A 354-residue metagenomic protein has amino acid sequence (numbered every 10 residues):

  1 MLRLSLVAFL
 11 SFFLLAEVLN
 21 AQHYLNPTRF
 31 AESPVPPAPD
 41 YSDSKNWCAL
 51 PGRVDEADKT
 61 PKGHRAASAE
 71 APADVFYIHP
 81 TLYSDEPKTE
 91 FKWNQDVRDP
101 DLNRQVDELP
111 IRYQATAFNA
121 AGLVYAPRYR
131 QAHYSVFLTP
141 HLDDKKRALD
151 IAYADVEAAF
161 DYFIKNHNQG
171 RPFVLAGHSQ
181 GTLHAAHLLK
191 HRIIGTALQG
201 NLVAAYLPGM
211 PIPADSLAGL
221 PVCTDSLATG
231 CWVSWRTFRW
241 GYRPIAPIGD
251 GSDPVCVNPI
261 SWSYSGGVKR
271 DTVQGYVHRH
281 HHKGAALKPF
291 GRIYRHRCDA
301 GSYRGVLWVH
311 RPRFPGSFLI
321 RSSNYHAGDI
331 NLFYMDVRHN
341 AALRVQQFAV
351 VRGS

Functional and structural regions predicted by a protein language model:
S5-E17: Bacterial N-terminal signal peptides
A21-A66, R104: Basic, amphipathic N-terminal segments that precede the first structured/catalytic domain
Y24, F30-E32, H79-R171, R313-S354: Active-site catalytic motif of lipid deacylating hydrolases and related acyltransferases
A71-A73, A120-V124, Q169-P172, Q199-V203: Loop/turn elements at helix/coil->beta-strand transitions in domains of secreted/extracellular proteins
P72-P80: Short beta-strand element of the alpha/beta-hydrolase
A152-Q169, H191-F318, S322-Y334, R338-L343 (+2 more regions): Surface cap/lid and interfacial helix-loop subdomains adjacent to catalytic sites that gate substrate access
G177-G181, A185: Gly/Ala-rich beta-loop-alpha elbow adjacent to hydrolase catalytic centers
A186-K190: Short, hydrophobic alpha-helix immediately C-terminal to the catalytic nucleophile
